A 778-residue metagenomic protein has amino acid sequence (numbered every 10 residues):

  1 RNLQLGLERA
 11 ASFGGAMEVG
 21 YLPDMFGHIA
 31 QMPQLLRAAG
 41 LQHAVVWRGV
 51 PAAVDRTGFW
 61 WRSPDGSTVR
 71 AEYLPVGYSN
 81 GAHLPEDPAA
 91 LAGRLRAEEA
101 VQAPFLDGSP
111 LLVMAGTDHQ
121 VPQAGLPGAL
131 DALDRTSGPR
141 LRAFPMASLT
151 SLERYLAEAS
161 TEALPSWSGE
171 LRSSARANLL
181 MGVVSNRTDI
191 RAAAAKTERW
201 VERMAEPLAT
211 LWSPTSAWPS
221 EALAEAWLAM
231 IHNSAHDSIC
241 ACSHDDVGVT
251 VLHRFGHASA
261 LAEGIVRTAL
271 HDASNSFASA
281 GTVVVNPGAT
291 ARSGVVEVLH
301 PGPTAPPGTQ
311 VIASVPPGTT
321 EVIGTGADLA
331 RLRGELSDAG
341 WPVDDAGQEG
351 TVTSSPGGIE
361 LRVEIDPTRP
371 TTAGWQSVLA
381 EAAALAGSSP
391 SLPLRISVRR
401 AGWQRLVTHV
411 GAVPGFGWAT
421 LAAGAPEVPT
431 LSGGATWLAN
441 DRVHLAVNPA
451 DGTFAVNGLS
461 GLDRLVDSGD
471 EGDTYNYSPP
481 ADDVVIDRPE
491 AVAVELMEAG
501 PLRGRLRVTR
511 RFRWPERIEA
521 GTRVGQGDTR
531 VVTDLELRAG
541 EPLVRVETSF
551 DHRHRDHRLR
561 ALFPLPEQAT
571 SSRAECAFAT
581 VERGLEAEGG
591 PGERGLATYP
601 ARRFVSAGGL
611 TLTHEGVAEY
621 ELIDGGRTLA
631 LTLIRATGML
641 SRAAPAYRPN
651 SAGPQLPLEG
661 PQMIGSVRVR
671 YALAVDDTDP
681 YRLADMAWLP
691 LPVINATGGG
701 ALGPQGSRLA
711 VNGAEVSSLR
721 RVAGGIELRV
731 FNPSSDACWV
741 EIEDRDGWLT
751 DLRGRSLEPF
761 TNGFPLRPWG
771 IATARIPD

Functional and structural regions predicted by a protein language model:
N2-A10, L91-P104, V531-L537: Structured alpha-helical segments in the cores of large, soluble enzyme domains
N2-A39, H43-V45, R538: A conserved hydrophobic secondary-structure block that centers on an alpha-helix together with its immediately flanking
S12-F13, F105, L406-H409: A structural motif corresponding to the C-terminal end of an alpha-helix and its immediate exit/capping segment
E18-P23, V45, V113-A115, V546-T548 (+1 more regions): Short catalytic-loop micro-motif centered on adjacent basic/acidic residues
Y21, A115-G116, Q120, P654-P661: Active-site rim elements
Q31-H119, L133-Y155, A159: Active-site-adjacent pocket scaffolds in enzyme catalytic domains
D131-A147, E153-D778: Terminal accessory/anchoring regions of large secretory-pathway or extracellular enzymes
